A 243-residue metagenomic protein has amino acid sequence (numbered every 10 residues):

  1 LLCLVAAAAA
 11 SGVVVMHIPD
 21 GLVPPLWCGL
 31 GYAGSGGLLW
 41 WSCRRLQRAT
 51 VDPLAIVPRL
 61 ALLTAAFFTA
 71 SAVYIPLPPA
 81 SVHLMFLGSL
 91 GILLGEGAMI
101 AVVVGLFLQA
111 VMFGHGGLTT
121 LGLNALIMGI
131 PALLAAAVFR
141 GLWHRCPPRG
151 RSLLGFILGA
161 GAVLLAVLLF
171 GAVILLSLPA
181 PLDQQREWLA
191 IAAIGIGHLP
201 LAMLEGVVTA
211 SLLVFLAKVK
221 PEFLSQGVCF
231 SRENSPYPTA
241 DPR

Functional and structural regions predicted by a protein language model:
A10-S89: Hydrophobic transmembrane alpha-helices
G29-L30, V57-L62, M99-V103, L121-L126 (+2 more regions): Hydrophobic alpha-helical transmembrane segments
L30-L38, G129-F139, M203-V214: Hydrophobic cores of alpha-helical transmembrane segments in multi-pass inner/ER membrane proteins, independent
A72-A80, V104-A135: Interfacial aromatic-anchored transmembrane helix boundaries in multi-pass membrane proteins
L90-G97: Alpha-helix C-terminal capping segments
N124-G171: Short helix-perturbing small/polar motifs within transmembrane alpha-helices
L154-L164, D183-R243: C-terminal transmembrane helix-loop-helix hairpin of multi-pass membrane proteins
A172-P181: Membrane-helix interface motif
